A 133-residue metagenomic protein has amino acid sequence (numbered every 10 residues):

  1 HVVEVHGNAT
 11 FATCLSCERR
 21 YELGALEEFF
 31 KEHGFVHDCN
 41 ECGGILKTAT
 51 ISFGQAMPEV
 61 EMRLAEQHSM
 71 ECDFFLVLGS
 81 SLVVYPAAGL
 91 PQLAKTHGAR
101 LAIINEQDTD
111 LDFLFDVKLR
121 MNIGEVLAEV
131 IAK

Functional and structural regions predicted by a protein language model:
H1-K133: Conserved catalytic alpha/beta core of Sir2/sirtuin-type deacylases, generalized to analogous enzyme cores that bind
